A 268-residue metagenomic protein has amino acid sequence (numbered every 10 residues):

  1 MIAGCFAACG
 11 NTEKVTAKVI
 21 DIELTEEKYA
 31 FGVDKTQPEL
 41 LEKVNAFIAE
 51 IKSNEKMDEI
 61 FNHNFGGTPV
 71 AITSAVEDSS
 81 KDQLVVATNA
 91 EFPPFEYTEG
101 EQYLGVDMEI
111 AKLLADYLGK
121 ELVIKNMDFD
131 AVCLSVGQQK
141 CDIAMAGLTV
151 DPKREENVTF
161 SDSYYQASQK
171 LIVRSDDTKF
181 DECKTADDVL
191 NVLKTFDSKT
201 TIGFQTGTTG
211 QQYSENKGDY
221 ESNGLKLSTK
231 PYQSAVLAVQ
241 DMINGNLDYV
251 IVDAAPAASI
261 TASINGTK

Functional and structural regions predicted by a protein language model:
G4-A8: C-terminal motif of bacterial Sec signal peptides marking the signal peptidase cleavage site
G10-T25, A131-L134, A146-N157, E215-N216 (+1 more regions): A ligand-binding cleft/hinge motif common to bilobed small-molecule-binding domains
V15-L41, A90, Y165-V173, A254 (+1 more regions): Periplasmic-binding protein-like
V15-T25, K112, E121-N191: Acidic, polar ligand-binding/catalytic clefts
E23-T68, M108-Y117, V173-N191, F196-D197 (+2 more regions): Extended ligand-binding regions for polar small-molecule ligands
Y29, E39-G67, E77-L148, P231: Extracytoplasmic small-molecule ligand-binding "clamshell" domains of the periplasmic binding protein/Venus flytrap
T88-F92, K125-D130, Q139-P152, A167 (+4 more regions): Beta->alpha turn/N-cap motifs
Y97-T98, A111-E121, A186, L190-T200 (+2 more regions): Ligand-binding cleft/hinge of the Venus flytrap
